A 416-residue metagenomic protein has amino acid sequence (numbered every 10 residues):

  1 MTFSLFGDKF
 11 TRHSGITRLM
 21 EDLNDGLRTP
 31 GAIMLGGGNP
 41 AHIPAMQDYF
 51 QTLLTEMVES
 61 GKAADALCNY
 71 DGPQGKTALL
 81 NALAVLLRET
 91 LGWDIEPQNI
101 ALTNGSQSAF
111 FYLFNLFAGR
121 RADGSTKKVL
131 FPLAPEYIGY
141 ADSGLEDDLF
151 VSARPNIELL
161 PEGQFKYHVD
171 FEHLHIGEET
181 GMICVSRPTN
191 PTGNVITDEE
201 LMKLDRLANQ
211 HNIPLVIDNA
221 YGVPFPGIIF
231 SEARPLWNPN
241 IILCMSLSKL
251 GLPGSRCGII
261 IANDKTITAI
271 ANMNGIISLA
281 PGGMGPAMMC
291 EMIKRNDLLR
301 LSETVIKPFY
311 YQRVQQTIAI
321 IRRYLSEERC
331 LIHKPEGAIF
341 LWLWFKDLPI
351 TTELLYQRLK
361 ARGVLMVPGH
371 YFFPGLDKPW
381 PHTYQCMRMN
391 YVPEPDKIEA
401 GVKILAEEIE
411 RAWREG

Functional and structural regions predicted by a protein language model:
M1-Q74, V85, E89, I213 (+1 more regions): N-terminal "arm"/small-domain region of PLP-dependent enzymes with the aminotransferase-like
T2, N81, V85, E89 (+5 more regions): PLP-dependent enzyme catalytic core of the Aspartate aminotransferase-like
M20, N24, F340-R388, A400: Conserved C-terminal alpha-helix-loop-beta "cap" of PLP-dependent enzymes that closes/shapes the active-site mouth
G36, I306-I318, C330-F345: Conserved glycine-rich beta-strand-loop-beta hairpin in the small C-terminal domain of fold type I
D65-H211, V216-N238, I242, W413-R414: Conserved core of the PLP fold type I
E232-N272, P281-G285, I398-G401: Active-site PLP attachment segment
D264-A269, L298-L299, L348-I350: Short helix-loop capping/hinge motifs at secondary-structure junctions, enriched in acidic/polar residues
A271-I277, R295-I318: Structural signature of PLP-dependent enzymes
